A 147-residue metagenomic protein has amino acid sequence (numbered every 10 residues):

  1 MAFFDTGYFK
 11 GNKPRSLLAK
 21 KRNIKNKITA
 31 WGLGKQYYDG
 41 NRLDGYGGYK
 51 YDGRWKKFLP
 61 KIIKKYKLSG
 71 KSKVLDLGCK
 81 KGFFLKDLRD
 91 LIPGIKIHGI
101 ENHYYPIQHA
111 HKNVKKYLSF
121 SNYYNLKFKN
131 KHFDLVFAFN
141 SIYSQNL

Functional and structural regions predicted by a protein language model:
M1-I28: N-terminal auxiliary segments of SAM/dcSAM-dependent transferases
G40-R54: Class I SAM-dependent methyltransferase Rossmann-like catalytic core, especially the SAM/SAH-binding loop
D52-S69: Conserved alpha-helix/loop element of class I SAM-dependent methyltransferases that forms part of the SAM/SAH-binding
K71-K80: Conserved class I S-adenosyl-L-methionine
F83-N125: Class I SAM-dependent methyltransferase SAM/SAH-binding core
F137: A conserved beta-strand element that flanks and buttresses the S-adenosyl-L-methionine
N140-S141: Short catalytic micro-motifs in class I SAM-dependent methyltransferases
Q145-L147: A short, conserved alpha-helix within the catalytic core of class I
